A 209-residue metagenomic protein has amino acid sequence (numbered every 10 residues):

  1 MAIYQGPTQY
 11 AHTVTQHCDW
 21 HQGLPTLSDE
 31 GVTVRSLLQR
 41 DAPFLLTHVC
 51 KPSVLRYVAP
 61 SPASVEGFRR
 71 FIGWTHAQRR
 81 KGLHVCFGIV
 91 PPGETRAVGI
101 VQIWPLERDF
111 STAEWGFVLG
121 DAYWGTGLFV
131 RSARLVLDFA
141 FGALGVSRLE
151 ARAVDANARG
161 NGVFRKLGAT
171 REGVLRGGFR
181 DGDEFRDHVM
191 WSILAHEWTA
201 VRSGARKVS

Functional and structural regions predicted by a protein language model:
M1-K51, C86, V90-S209: Acyl-donor (CoA/ACP) binding surface of acyl/acetyltransferases
S53-W74, V85-F87: Conserved GNAT-fold acetyl-CoA-binding loop/helix
W74-T75, F139: A generic secondary-structure signal
A77-G82, A169: Short loop/turn motifs at secondary-structure junctions and domain boundaries
